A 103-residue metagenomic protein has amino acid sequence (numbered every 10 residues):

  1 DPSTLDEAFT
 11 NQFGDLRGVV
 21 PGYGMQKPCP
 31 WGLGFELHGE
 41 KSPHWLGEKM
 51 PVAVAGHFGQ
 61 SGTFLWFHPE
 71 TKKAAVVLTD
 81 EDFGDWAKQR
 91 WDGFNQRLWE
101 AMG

Functional and structural regions predicted by a protein language model:
D1-G103: Catalytic loop of the DD-peptidase/beta-lactamase superfamily, centered on the K-T-G motif and neighboring
